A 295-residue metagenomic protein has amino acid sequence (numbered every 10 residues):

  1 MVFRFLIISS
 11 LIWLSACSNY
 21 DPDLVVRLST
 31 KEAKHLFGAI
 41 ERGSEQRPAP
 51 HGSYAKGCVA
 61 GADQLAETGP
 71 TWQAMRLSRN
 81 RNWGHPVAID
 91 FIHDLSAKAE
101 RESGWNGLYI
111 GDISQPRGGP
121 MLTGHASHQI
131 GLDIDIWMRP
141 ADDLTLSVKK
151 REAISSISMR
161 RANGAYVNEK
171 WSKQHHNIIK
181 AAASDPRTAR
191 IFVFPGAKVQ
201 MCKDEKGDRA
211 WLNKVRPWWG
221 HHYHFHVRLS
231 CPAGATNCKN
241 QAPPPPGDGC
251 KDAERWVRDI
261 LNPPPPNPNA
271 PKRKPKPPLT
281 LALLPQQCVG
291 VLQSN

Functional and structural regions predicted by a protein language model:
V2-I8: Sec-dependent signal peptide recognition, specifically the positively charged N-region followed immediately by
S15-A16: C-terminal motif of bacterial Sec signal peptides marking the signal peptidase cleavage site
Y20-H51: Solvent-exposed N-terminal domain segments of exported/luminal and surface proteins
D21-V26, L146, K150-N295: Catalytic cores and adjacent binding grooves of peptidoglycan-active enzymes
A39, F91-T123, F192-K214: Extended, low-complexity, intrinsically disordered C-terminal regulatory tails of eukaryotic serine/threonine kinases
R42-G111, W171-K180, D185: Active-site acidic/histidine clusters and adjacent loop/turn architecture that either coordinate catalytic ions
S103-W105, Q129-D133, H222-H224: Extracytoplasmic
T123-A141: Short, surface-exposed glycine/acidic/tryptophan-bearing loops
